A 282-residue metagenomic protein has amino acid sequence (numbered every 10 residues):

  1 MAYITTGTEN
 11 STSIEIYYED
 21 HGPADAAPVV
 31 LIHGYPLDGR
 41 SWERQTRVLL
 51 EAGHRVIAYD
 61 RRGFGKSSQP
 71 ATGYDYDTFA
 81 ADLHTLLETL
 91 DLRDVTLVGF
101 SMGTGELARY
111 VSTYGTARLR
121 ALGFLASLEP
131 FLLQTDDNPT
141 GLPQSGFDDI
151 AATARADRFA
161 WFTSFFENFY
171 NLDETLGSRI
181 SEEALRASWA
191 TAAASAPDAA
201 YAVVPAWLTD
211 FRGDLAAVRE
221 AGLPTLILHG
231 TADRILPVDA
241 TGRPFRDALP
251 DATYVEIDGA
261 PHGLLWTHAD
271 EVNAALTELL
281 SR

Functional and structural regions predicted by a protein language model:
M1-V30, E51-H54, L92-R93, R120 (+2 more regions): Alpha/beta-hydrolase fold catalytic core
E9-T72, L86: Conserved HGGG/HGGXW glycine-rich cap/lid loop of the alpha/beta-hydrolase fold
G34-L37, S101, T231: Active-site glycine-rich loops that stabilize anionic/oxyanionic intermediates across multiple enzyme folds
T78-V95: Conserved acidic catalytic loop of the alpha/beta-hydrolase fold
A108-A156: Flexible "cap/lid" loop of the alpha/beta hydrolase fold
P130-G141, A152-R219: Conserved alpha/beta-hydrolase catalytic His-Asp/Glu region
A221, I227-H229, D233: Short beta-strand/loop motif that positions the catalytic acidic residue of the alpha/beta-hydrolase fold
L249-R282: Catalytic active-site module of serine/aspartate enzymes centered on a nucleophile-bearing elbow/loop
